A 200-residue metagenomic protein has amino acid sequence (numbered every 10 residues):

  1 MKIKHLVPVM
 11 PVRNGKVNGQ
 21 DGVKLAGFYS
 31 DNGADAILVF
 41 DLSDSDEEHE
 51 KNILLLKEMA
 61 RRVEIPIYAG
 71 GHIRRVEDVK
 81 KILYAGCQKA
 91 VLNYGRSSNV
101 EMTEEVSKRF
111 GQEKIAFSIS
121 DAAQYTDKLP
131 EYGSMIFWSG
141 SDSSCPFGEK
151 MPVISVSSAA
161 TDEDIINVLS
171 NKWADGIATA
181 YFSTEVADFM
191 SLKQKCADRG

Functional and structural regions predicted by a protein language model:
M1-I67, I73-E77, E113-F117, D121-F137 (+1 more regions): Conserved N-terminal beta1-alpha1 strand-loop-helix module at the mouth
K4, P8-M10, F110-D121, G148-S155 (+2 more regions): Active-site pocket-lining/capping segments in soluble small-molecule metabolic enzymes
V23-G27, I53-K57, V79, V100-S107 (+5 more regions): Generic structural signal for well-ordered alpha-helices, preferentially at hydrophobic/aromatic core positions
G33, V63-I65, K81-A90, R109-I115 (+4 more regions): Glycine-enriched alpha-helix->loop->beta-strand junction motifs that scaffold or abut catalytic
L42-D44, K81-M102, I136-S144, S155-S191: Glycine-rich phosphate-binding active-site loops on the catalytic face of alpha/beta enzymes
E50, E58, E101-E105, E113 (+4 more regions): Glutamate identity and glutamate-enriched acidic tracts
N52-K108: Glycine/small-residue-rich loop that forms an oxyanion/phosphate-binding "nest" at active or ligand-binding sites
A69-G71, P152-A159: Glycine-rich adenosine-cofactor-binding loop
